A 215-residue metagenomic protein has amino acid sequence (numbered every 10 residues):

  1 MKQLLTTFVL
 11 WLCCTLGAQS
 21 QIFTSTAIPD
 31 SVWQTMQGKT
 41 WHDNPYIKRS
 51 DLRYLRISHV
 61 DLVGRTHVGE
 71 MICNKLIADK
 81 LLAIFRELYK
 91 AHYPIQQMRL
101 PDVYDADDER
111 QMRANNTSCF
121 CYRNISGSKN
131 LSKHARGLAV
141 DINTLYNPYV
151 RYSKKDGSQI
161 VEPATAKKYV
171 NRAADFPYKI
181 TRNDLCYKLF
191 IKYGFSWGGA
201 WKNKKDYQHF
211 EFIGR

Functional and structural regions predicted by a protein language model:
M1-Q21: Bacterial Sec-dependent N-terminal signal peptides
L5, Q97, W197-G199: A generic structural-conservation signal
C14, Y89, I191: Short polybasic/polar patches that bind polyanions
S20-R65: N-terminal module-boundary/linker segments of secreted carbohydrate-active enzymes
I47-M112: Active-site acidic/histidine clusters and adjacent loop/turn architecture that either coordinate catalytic ions
K48-D51, L131-G137, I191: Extracellular/periplasmic catalytic domains that process cell-envelope and extracellular macromolecules
I95-Q96, R110-T144: Mid-length scaffold segments of soluble, non-membrane domains
I125-G127, G137-R215: Catalytic cores and adjacent binding grooves of peptidoglycan-active enzymes
